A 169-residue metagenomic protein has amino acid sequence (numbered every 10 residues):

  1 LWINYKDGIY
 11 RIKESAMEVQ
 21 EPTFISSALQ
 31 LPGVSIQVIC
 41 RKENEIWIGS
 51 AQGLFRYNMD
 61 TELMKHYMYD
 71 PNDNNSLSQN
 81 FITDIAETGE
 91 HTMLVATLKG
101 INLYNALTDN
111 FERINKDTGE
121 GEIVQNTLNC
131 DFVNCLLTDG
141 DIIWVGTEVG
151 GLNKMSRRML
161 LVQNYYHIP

Functional and structural regions predicted by a protein language model:
L1-P169: Carboxylate-rich, polar loop motifs that coordinate divalent cations or form catalytic acidic clusters
